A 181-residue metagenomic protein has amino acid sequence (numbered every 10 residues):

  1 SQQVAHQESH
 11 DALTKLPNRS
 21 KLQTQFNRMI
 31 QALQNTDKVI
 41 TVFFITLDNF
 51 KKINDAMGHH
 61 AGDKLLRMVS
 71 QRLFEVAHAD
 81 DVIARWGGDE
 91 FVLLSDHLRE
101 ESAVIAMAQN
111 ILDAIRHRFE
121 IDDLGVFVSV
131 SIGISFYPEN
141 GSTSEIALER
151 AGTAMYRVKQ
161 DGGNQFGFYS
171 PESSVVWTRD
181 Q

Functional and structural regions predicted by a protein language model:
Q2-S9, T14-T41, D48-H78, A84-L93 (+3 more regions): Conserved long alpha-helical elements within nucleotide-processing catalytic cores of c-di-GMP signaling and class III
Q25, F43, T178-Q181: Active-site core of bacterial EAL-family cyclic-dinucleotide phosphodiesterase domains
V42, F91, V130-I134: A structural signal for short, well-ordered beta-strand segments
I83, N110, A114, L124 (+2 more regions): Cyclic nucleotide signaling catalytic output domains
L94-S95, F136: A structural signal for hydrophobic residues in beta-strands of small regulatory alpha/beta folds
H97-L98, E172: Two-component histidine kinase transmitter core
